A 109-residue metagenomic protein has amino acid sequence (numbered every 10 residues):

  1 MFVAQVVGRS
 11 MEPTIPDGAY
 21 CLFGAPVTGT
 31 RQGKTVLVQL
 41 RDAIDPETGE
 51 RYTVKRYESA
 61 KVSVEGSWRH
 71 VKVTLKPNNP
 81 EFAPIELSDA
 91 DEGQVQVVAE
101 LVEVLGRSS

Functional and structural regions predicted by a protein language model:
M1-S109: Acidic/glycine-rich C-terminal interaction modules and beta/coil loop segments that lie outside canonical DNA-binding
